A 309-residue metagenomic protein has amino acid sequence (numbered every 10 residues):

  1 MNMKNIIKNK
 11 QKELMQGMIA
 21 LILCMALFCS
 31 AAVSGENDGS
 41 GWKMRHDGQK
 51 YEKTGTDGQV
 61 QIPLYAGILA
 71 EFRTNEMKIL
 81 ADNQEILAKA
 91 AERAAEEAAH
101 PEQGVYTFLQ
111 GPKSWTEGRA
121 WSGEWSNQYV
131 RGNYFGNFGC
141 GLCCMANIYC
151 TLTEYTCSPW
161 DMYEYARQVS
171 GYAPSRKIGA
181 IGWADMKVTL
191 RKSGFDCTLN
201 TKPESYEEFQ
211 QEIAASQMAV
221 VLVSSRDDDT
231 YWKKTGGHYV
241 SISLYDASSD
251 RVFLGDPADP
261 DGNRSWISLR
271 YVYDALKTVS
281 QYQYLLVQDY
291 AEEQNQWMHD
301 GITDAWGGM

Functional and structural regions predicted by a protein language model:
M1-N37, R45: Gram-positive cell-envelope targeting signals
G35-K177, M298-D300, W306-M309: Active-site-adjacent structural segments surrounding the nucleophilic cysteine of cysteine proteases and isopeptidases
I62, D229, D261-R264: A short local loop/turn or secondary-structure capping micro-motif enriched for an aromatic residue
Y106, K113, Y245-M309: Noncatalytic regulatory segments and standalone regulatory/sensor domains
G136, G141-I148, S158, M162 (+5 more regions): Stable alpha-helical elements in mature extracytoplasmic
C143, N147-Y155, Y165-V169, T189-D196 (+3 more regions): Structured segments of extracytoplasmic/periplasmic soluble domains in secreted or envelope-associated proteins
Q168-T201: Mid-length scaffold segments of soluble, non-membrane domains
T201-D259, Q296: Active-site-adjacent substructure of cysteine-protease-like catalytic cores
